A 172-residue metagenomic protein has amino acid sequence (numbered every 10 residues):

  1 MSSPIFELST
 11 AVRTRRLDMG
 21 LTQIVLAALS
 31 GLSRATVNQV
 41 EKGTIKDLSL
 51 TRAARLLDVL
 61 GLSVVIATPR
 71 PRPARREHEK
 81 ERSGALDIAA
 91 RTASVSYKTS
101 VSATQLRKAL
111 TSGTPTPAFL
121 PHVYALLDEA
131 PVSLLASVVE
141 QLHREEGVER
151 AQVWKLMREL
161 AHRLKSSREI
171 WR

Functional and structural regions predicted by a protein language model:
M1-E7: A detector for short, charged/polar N-terminal pre-domain segments
E7-L8, L32, V101, A118: Alpha-helix N-cap/N′ positions at the starts of helices
T10-L26: Short basic helix-loop element that most often maps to the first helix and adjoining turn of HTH DNA-binding modules
G31-D47: Recognition helix of helix-turn-helix/homeodomain-like DNA-binding domains that insert into the DNA major groove
L50-A67: DNA major-groove recognition helix of helix-turn-helix/homeodomain DNA-binding modules
P71-S137: Helix-turn-helix/homeodomain-like alpha-helical modules used for DNA recognition and transcription-factor dimerization
P115-R172: Charged, low-complexity intrinsically disordered regulatory/assembly segments
